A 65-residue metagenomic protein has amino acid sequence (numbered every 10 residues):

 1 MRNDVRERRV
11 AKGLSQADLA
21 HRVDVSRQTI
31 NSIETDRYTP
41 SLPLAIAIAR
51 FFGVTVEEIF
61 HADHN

Functional and structural regions predicted by a protein language model:
N3-R22: Short basic helix-loop element that most often maps to the first helix and adjoining turn of HTH DNA-binding modules
R8, L42-P43: Short, Lys/Arg-enriched C-terminal cap helix and immediately downstream tail that follows
D18, T29, E58: Residues in the helix-turn-helix
V25-Y38: Recognition helix of helix-turn-helix/homeodomain-like DNA-binding domains that insert into the DNA major groove
P43-E58: DNA major-groove recognition helix of helix-turn-helix/homeodomain DNA-binding modules
E58-N65: Short amphipathic recognition helices of helix-turn-helix/homeodomain-type DNA-binding modules
